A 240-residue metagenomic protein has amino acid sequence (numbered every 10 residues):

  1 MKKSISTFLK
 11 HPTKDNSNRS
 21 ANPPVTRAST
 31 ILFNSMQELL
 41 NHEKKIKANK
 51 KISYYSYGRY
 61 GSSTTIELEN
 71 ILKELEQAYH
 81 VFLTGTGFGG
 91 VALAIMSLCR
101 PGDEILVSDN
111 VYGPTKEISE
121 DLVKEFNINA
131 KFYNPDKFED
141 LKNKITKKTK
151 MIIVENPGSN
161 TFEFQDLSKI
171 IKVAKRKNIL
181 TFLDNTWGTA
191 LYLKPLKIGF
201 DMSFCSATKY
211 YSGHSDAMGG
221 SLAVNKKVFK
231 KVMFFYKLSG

Functional and structural regions predicted by a protein language model:
M1-T26: Short conserved active-site loop signatures built around small residues
K2, R19, N49, L75 (+2 more regions): A generic structural signal for short, solvent-exposed coil/turn residues that cap or connect secondary-structure
I5, N22, I52-Y55, C205-S206 (+1 more regions): Residue-level signal for pocket-adjacent positions within structured domains
L9-H11, H80-G240: Conserved PLP-enzyme active-site core in the AAT-like
N16-N18, Y57, G61, N134 (+1 more regions): Alpha-helix initiation/capping motif
S17, L32-M36, F229: Short, acidic Gly/Pro/Ser/Thr-rich loop/turn segments
P23-P24, S29-L39, N134: Histidine- and aromatic-rich ligand-binding microenvironments
S35-G89, S119-D121: Conserved N-terminal alpha-helix of the aminotransferase class I/II PLP-enzyme fold
